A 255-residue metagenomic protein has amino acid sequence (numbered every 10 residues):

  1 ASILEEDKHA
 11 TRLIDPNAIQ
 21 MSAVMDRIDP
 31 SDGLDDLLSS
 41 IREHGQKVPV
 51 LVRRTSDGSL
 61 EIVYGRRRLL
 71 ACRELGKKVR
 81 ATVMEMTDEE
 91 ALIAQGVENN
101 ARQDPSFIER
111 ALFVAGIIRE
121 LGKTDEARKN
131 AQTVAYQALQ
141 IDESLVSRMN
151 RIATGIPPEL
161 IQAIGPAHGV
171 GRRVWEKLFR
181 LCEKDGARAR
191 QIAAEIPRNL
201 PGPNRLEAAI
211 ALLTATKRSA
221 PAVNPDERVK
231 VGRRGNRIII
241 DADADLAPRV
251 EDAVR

Functional and structural regions predicted by a protein language model:
A1-T82: Short, charged/polar connector segments at secondary-structure boundaries
N17-S22, Q95-V97, A194: Bateman (tandem CBS) regulatory domains
D26, L70-R73, K77-A138: Amphipathic, charge-rich alpha-helical segments that serve as recognition/docking helices
R54, E85, M149: Residue-level "edge-of-site" marker
S59, E89-A91, T154: Short secondary-structure boundary/hinge segments and terminal tails
P105-V254: Amphipathic alpha-helical extensions and coiled-coil-like segments
